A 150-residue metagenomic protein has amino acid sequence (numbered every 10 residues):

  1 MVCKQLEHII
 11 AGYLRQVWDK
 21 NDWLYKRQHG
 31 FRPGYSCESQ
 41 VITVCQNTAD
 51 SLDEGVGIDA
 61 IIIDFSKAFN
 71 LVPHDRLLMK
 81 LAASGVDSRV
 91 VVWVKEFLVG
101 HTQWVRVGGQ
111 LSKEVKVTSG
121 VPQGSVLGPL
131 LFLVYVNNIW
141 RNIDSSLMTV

Functional and structural regions predicted by a protein language model:
M1-P122: Conserved pre-catalytic core of RNA-dependent polymerases
I10-Q28, P129-V150: Active-site palm subdomain of RNA-directed nucleic acid polymerases
G124, G128: Short, conserved phosphate/pyrophosphate- and ester-handling motifs at nucleotide-, phospho-/glycolipid
